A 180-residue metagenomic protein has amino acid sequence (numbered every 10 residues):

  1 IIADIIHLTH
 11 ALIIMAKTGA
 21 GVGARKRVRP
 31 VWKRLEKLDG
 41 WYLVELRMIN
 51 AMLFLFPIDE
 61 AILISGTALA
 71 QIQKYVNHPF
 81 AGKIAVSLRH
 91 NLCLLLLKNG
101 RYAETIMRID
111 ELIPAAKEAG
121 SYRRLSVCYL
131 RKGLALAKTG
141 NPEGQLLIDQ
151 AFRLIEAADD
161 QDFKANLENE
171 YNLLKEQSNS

Functional and structural regions predicted by a protein language model:
I1, G19-P30, I58-A70, N99-D110 (+1 more regions): Helix-turn-helix repeat elements of alpha-solenoid scaffolds
A3-I6, L43, R47, S87 (+2 more regions): Residue register of alpha-helical TPR repeats
L8-A16, I49-F54, H90-L97, S126 (+1 more regions): Conserved small-residue packing positions in alpha-helical repeats and bundles
A16-G23, L53, L97, L136-A137 (+2 more regions): Hydrophobic/aromatic side-chain positions at a characteristic register within alpha-helices of tetratricopeptide repeats
A24, L38-E45, Y75-G82, Y122 (+1 more regions): Inter-repeat boundary and helix-capping residues of tandem alpha-helical solenoids
V28-Y75: Hydrophobic, aromatic-enriched interface-forming segments
R29-K37, L69-N77, I109-G120, D149-D160: Amphipathic alpha-helical segments of tetratricopeptide repeats
N141-S180: C-terminal non-catalytic interaction modules
